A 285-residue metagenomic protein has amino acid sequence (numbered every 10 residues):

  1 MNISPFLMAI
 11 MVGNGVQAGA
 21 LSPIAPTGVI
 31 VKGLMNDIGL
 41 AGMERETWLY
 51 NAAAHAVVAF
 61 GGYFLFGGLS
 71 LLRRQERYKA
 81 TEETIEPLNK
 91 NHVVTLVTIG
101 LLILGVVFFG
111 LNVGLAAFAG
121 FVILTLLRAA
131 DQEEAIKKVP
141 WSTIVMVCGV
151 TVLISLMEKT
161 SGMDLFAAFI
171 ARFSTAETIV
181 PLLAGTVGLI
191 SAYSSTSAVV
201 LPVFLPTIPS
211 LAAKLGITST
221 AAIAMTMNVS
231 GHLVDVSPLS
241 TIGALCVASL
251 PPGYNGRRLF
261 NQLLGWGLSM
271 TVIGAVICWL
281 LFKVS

Functional and structural regions predicted by a protein language model:
M1, F6, F173-N228: Hydrophobic alpha-helical transmembrane segments of multi-pass integral membrane proteins, predominantly secondary
M1-K79, G243-S285: Membrane-core helix-loop-helix motifs of multi-pass transport proteins
L7, S22-G28, L115, Y193-I208 (+1 more regions): Transmembrane helix boundary and interhelical junction motifs in multipass membrane proteins
G13-A20, G105-F109, G185-V199, N228-V236: Transmembrane alpha-helix interface/packing and boundary motifs in multi-pass membrane proteins, characterized by
S22-P26, G105, V150-F169, A212-A222 (+1 more regions): Hydrophobic alpha-helical transmembrane segments in multi-pass integral membrane proteins
E46-F60, A221-V236: Alpha-helical transmembrane segments
Y50-G162, W279-S285: Hydrophobic transmembrane alpha-helices of multi-pass small-molecule transporters
L124-I136, L189-S194, V247-P251: C-terminal ends of transmembrane helices
